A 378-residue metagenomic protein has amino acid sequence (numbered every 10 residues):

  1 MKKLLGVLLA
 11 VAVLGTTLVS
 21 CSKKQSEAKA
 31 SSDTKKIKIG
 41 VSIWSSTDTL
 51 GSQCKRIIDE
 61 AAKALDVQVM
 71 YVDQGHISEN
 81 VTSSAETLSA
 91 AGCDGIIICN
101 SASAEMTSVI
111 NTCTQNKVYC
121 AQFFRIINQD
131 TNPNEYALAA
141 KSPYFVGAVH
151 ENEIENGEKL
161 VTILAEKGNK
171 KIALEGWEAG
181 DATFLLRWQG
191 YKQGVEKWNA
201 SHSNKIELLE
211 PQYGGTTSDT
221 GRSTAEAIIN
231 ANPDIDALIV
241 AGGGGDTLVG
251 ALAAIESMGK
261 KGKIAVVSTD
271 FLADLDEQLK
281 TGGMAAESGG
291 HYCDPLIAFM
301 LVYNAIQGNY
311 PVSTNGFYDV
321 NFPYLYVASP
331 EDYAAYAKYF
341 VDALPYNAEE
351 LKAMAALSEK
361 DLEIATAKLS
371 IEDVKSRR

Functional and structural regions predicted by a protein language model:
M1-K38, N111-N116, I364, D373-R378: Short, low-complexity disordered leader/linker segments with a strong preference for bacterial N-terminal type II
K35, F299-R378: Hinge/cleft segment of the Venus flytrap/periplasmic-binding protein
K36-A61, L65, M70-S83, T87 (+4 more regions): Extracytoplasmic "Venus flytrap"
I39, I43-S45, I58, V146-H202 (+3 more regions): An alpha-beta-alpha
G40-S42, G92-N100, Y119-F124, A173-G176 (+3 more regions): Periplasmic-binding protein-like
I96, S101-Q115, Y191, G214-E277 (+1 more regions): Hydrophobic alpha-helical
N111-E155, W177, D276: Flexible loop/hinge segments that line or gate small-molecule binding clefts
K261-P330: Flexible loop/turn connectors
